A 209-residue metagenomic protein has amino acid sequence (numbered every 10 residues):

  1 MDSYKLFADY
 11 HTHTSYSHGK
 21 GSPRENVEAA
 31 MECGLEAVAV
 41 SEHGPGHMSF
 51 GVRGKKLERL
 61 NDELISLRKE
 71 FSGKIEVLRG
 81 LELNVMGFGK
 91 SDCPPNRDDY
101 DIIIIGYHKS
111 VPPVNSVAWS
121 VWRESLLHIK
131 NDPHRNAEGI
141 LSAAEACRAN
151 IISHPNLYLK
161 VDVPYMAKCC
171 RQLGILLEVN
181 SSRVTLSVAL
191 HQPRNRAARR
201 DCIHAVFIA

Functional and structural regions predicted by a protein language model:
M1-T14, P23, P95, P112 (+3 more regions): Charged catalytic cores and adjacent phosphate/nucleic-acid-binding surfaces used for phosphate/nucleic-acid chemistry
H11, A30, E42, V77 (+3 more regions): Divalent metal-coordination and catalytic microenvironments
T14-S15, P45: Short active-site segment of divalent metal-dependent hydrolases/proteases that encodes the spacing between
S17-R24, G89: Glycine-rich anion/phosphate-binding loops
A29-L35: A short, Lys/Arg-enriched amphipathic alpha-helix followed by its capping loop at the start of a domain
E36-A37, S41, N150: Short acidic/polar active-site loop segments enriched in Thr and Asp
H43-G44, H108, S182: Short, ordered loop/turn segments at secondary-structure junctions
F50-L173: Extended substrate/RNA-proximal surfaces in nucleic-acid metabolism proteins
